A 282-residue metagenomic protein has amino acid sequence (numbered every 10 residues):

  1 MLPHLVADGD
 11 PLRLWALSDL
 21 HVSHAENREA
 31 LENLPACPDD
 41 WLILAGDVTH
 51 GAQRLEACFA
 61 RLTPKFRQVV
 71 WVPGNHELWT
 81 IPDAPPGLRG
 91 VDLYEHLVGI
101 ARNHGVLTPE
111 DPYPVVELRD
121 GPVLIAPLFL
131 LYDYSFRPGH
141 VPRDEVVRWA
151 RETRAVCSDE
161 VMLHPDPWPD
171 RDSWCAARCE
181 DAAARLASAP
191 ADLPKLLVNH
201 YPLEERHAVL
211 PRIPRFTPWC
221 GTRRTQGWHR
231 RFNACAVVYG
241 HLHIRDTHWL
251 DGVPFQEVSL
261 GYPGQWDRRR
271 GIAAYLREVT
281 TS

Functional and structural regions predicted by a protein language model:
M1-W71, E77-D83, S282: N-terminal active-site segment of His-dependent metallophosphoesterases
L2, D8-P11, H104, R119 (+3 more regions): Binuclear metal-dependent phosphoesterase catalytic core
L12-H21, P122-L131, L196-V198, P254-L260: Active-site-proximal beta-strand elements of phosphoester/diester hydrolases
A16-S18, L42-D47, V70-N75, T108-P112 (+3 more regions): Active-site neighborhood of phospho(di)ester-bond hydrolases with catalytic His/Asp-centered motifs
E26-A30, V48-P64, H76-H104, E117-D120 (+3 more regions): Metal-dependent catalytic neighborhoods of phosphoester/phosphodiester hydrolases
C58-T63, T108-P109, P114-P122, D144 (+1 more regions): Short amphipathic alpha-helices and their capping/turn segments at secondary-structure boundaries
I100-L107, A182-P194, G227-C235: A structural motif corresponding to the C-terminal end of an alpha-helix and its immediate exit/capping segment
A126-L196, L203-R212: Active-site-proximal loop/helix segment associated with metal-binding centers of metalloenzymes
